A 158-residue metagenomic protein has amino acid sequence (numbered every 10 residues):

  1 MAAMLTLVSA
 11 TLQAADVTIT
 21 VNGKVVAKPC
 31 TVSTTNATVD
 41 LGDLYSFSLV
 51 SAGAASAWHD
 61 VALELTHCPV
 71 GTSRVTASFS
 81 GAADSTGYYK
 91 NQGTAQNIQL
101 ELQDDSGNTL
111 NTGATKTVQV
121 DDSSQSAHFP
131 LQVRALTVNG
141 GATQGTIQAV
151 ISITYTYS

Functional and structural regions predicted by a protein language model:
M1-Q13: Gram-negative bacterial Sec-dependent N-terminal signal peptides
L12-S158: Mature extracellular/passenger domains of Gram-negative fimbrial/pilin and adhesin proteins
